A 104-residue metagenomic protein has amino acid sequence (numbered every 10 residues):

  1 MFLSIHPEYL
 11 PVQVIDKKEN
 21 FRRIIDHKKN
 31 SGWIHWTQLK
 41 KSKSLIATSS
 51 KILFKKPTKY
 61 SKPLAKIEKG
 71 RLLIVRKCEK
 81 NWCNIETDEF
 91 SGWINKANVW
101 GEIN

Functional and structural regions predicted by a protein language model:
M1-K66, L72-I74, C78, C83-N104: Boundary regions of SH3-family modules and the immediately adjacent low-complexity/disordered segments in eukaryotic
